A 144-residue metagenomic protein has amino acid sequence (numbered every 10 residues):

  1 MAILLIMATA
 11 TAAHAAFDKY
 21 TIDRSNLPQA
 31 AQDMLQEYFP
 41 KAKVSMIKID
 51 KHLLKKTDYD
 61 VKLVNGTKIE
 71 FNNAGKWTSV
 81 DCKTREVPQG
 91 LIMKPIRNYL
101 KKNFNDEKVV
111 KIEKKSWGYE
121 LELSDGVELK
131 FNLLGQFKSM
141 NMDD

Functional and structural regions predicted by a protein language model:
M1-D18, L35: Bacterial Sec-dependent N-terminal signal peptides
A16-D144: Interaction-mediating elements
